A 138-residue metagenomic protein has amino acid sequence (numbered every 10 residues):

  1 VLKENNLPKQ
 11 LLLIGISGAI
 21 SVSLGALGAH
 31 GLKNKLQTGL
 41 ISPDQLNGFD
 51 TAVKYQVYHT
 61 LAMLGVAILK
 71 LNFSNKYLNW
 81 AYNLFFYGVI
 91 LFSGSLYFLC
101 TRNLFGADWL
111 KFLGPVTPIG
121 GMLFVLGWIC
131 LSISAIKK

Functional and structural regions predicted by a protein language model:
V1-K138: Polytopic transmembrane helical bundles with strong interfacial aromatic enrichment
